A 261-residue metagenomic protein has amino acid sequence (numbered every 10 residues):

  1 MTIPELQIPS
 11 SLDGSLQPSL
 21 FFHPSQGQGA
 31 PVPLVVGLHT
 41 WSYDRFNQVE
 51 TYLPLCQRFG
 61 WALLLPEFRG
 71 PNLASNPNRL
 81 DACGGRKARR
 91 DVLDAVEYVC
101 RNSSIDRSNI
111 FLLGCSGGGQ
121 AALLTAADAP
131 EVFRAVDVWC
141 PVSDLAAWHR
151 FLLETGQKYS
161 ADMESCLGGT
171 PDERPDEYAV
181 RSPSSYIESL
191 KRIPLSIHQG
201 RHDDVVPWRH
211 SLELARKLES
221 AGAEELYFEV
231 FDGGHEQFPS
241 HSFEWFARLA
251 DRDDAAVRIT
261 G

Functional and structural regions predicted by a protein language model:
M1-G27: N-terminal cap/lid segment of alpha/beta-hydrolase-fold proteins
Q28-V32, G37-L73: Short substrate-entry loop that stabilizes the transition state in hydrolases
N47, A146-Y186: Mobile cap/lid helix-loop segments that gate and shape the active-site cleft of serine hydrolases
G70-G84, A147: Glycine-rich "HGGG/HGxG" loop immediately N-terminal to the catalytic nucleophile of the alpha/beta-hydrolase
A82-N102: Alpha/beta-hydrolase active-site loop
Y98-N102, R107-L153: Primarily recognizes the serine-hydrolase "nucleophile elbow" in alpha/beta-hydrolase and SGNH/GDSL folds
L190, I197-Q199, D203: Short beta-strand/loop motif that positions the catalytic acidic residue of the alpha/beta-hydrolase fold
V205, R209-G261: C-terminal catalytic histidine-bearing segment of alpha/beta-hydrolase fold enzymes
